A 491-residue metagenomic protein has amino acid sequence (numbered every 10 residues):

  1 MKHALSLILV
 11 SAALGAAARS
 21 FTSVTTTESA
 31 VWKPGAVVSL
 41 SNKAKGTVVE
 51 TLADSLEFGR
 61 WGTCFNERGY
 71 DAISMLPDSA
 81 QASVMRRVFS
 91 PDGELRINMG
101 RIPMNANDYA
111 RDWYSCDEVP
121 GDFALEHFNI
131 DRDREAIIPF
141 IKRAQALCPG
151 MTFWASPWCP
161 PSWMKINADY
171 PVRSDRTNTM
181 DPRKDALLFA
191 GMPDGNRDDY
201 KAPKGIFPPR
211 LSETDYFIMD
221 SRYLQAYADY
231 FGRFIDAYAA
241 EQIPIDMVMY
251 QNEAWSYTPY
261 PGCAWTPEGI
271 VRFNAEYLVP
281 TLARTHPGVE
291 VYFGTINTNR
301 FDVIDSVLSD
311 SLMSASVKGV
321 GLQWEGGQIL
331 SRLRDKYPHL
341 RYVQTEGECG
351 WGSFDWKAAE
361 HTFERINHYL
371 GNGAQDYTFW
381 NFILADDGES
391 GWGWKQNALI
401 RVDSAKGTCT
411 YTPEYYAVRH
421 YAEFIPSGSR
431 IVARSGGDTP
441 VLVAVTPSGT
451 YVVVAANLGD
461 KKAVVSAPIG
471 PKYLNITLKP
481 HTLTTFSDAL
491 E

Functional and structural regions predicted by a protein language model:
M1-S20: Bacterial Sec-dependent N-terminal signal peptides
S29-I245: N-terminal catalytic cores of secreted or lumenal carbohydrate-active enzymes
T63, R96, F153, V248 (+4 more regions): Conserved, mostly hydrophobic/aromatic
N66-D71, N105-Y109, C159-W163, N252-Y257 (+5 more regions): Solvent-exposed loop/turn segments at secondary-structure junctions within structured extracellular/periplasmic domains
Y223-S353: Active-site neighborhood of glycoside hydrolase catalytic domains
R341-Y416, A433-G437: Aromatic/acidic polysaccharide-binding cleft in carbohydrate-active enzymes
R434-G470, H481: Carbohydrate-binding surface patches
L478-E491: C-terminal beta-strand-rich structural cap/linker in extracellular carbohydrate-active enzymes
